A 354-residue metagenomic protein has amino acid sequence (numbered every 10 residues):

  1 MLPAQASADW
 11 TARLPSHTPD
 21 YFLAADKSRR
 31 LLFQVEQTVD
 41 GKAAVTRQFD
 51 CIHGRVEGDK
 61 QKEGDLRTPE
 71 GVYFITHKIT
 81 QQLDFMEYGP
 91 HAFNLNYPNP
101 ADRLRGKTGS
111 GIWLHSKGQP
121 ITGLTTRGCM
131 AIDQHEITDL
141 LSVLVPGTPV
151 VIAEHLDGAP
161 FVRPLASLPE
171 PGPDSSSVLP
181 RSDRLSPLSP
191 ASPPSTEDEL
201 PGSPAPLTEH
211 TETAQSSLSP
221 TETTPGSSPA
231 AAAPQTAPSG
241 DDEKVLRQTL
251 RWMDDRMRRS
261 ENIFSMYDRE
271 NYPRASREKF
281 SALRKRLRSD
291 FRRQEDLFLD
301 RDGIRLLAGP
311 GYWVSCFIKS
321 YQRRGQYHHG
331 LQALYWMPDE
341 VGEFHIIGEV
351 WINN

Functional and structural regions predicted by a protein language model:
S7-I112, P120: Gly/Pro-biased beta-strand-loop elements
Q48, H91, A308-S320: A short hydrophobic beta-strand element
D65-E70, I79-L250: Exported/periplasmic cell-wall-interacting domains
T125, L299, Q326-A333: Short, surface-exposed coil-to-beta transition loops
R247-Y267: Short acidic-aromatic low-complexity motifs
F264-A308: Short solvent-exposed beta->alpha transition segments
R301-R305, K319, L331-P338: Hydrophobic/aromatic beta-strand elements that line small-molecule binding cavities or substrate pockets in beta-rich
H329-N354: Short beta-strand edge/turn micro-motifs at domain boundaries
